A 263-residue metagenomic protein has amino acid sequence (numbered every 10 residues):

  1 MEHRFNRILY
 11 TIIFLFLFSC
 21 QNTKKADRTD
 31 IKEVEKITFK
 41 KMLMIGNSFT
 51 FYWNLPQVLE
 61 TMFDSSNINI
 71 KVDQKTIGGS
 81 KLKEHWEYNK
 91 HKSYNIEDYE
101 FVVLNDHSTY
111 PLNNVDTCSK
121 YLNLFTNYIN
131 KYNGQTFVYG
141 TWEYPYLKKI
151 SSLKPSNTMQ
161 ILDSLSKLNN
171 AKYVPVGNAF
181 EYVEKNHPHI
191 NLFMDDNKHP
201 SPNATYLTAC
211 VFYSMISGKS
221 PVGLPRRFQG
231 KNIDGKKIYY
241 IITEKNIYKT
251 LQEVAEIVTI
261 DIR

Functional and structural regions predicted by a protein language model:
E2-L9: Bacterial N-terminal signal peptides that target proteins for export
F16-S19: C-terminal motif of bacterial Sec signal peptides marking the signal peptidase cleavage site
Q21-D27: Bacterial lipoprotein signal-peptidase II cleavage site
N22, A209-R263: Conserved catalytic region of serine esterases and O-acyltransferases that act on ester linkages in lipids
D27-K41: N-terminal low-complexity, Pro/Thr/Ser-rich intrinsically disordered segments that act as propeptides or flexible
K40-M44, F49-L124, N130: Conserved SGNH/GDSL esterase-like catalytic core that processes O-acyl groups on lipids and polysaccharides
S93-T205, S214-M215, K219-P225: Alpha-helical cap/lid subdomain in secreted, periplasmic, or secretory-pathway luminal O-acyl-processing enzymes
